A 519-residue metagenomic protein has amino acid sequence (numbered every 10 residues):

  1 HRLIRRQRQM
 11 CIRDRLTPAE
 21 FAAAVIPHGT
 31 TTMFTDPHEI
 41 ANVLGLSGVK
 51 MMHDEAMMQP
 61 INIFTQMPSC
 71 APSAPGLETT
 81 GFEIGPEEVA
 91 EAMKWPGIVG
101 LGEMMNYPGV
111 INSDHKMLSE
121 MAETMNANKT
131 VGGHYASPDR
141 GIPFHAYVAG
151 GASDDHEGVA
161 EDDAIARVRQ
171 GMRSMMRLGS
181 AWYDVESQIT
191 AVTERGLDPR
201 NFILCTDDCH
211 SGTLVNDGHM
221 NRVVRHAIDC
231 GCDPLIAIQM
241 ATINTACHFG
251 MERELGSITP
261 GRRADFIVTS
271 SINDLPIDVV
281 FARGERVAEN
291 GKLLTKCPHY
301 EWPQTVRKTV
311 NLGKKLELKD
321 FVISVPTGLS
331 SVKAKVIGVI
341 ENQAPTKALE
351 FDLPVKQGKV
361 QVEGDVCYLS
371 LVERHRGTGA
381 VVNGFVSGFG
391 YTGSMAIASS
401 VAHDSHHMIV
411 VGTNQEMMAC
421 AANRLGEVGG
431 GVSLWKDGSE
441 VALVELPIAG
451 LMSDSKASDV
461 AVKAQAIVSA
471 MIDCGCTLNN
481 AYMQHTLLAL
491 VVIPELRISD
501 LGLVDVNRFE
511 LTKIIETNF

Functional and structural regions predicted by a protein language model:
H1-I12: Single conserved hydrophobic/aromatic residue that forms the stacking wall/gate of nucleotide- or nucleobase-binding
A22-T130, R195, V441-V444: Divalent-metal coordination cores built from histidine and acidic residues
V25, A56, T124-M125, Y147 (+3 more regions): A generic structural signal for well-ordered alpha-helical segments
G29, M52, L101, R167 (+5 more regions): Divalent metal-coordination and catalytic microenvironments
T31-M33, I61-F64, I98-G102, K129-T130 (+10 more regions): Structural motif
P37-I40, P68-C70, N106, A136-S137 (+5 more regions): Short, ordered loop/turn segments at secondary-structure junctions
E83-E103, G109-M176, Y183-L204, T213-D229 (+2 more regions): Histidine/acidic residue-rich metal-binding segments in metalloenzymes
V215-G231, L235-F519: Active-site microenvironment of metallo-dependent hydrolases
